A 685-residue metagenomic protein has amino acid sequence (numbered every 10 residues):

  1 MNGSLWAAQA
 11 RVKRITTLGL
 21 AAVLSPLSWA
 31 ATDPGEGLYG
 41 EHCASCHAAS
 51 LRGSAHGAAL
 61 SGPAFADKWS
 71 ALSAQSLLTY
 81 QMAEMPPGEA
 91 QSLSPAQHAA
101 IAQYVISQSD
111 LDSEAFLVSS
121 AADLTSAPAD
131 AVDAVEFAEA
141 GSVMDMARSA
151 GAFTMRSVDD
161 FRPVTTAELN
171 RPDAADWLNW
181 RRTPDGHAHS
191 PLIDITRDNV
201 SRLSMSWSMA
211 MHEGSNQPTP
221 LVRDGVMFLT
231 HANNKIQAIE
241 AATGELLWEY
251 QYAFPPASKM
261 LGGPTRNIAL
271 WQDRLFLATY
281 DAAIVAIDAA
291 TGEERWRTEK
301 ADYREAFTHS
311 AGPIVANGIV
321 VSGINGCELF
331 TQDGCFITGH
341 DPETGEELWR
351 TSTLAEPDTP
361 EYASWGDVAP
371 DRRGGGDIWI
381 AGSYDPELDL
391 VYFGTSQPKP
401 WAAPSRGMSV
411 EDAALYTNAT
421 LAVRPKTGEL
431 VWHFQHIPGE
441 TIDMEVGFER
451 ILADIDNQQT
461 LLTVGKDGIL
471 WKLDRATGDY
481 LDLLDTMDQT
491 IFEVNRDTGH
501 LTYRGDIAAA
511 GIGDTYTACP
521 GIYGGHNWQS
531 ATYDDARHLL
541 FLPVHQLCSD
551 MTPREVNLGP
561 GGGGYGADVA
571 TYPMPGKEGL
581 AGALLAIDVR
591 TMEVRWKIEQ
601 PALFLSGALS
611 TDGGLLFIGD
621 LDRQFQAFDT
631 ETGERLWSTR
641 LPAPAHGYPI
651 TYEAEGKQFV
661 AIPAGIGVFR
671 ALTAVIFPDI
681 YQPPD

Functional and structural regions predicted by a protein language model:
A31-R52, I101: Sequence/structural segment immediately N-terminal to covalent heme-attachment motifs in c-type and related
E36, S50-P86: Gly/Gly-Pro-rich "capping" loops immediately C-terminal to redox-active cysteine motifs in periplasmic/lumenal
A90-D185: Flexible coil segments in periplasmic/lumen-exposed cytochrome c-class electron-transfer proteins
V143-M205, T353-P360, G505-I507, P573-M574 (+1 more regions): Blade/loop signatures of beta-propeller domains
W177-R181, E213-K235, K259-A283, T308-T331 (+6 more regions): Repeat-blade elements of multi-bladed beta-propeller folds
S208-L221, E249-A269, R297-G312, S352-A381 (+9 more regions): Extracytoplasmic beta-rich repeat domains
S322-C335, F393-A414, T515, Q546-K577 (+1 more regions): Short, conserved, GDST-rich strand-edge loop motifs in beta-rich repeat architectures
G334-E346, A413-T427, A581-D588, P678-D685: Beta-propeller blade signature
